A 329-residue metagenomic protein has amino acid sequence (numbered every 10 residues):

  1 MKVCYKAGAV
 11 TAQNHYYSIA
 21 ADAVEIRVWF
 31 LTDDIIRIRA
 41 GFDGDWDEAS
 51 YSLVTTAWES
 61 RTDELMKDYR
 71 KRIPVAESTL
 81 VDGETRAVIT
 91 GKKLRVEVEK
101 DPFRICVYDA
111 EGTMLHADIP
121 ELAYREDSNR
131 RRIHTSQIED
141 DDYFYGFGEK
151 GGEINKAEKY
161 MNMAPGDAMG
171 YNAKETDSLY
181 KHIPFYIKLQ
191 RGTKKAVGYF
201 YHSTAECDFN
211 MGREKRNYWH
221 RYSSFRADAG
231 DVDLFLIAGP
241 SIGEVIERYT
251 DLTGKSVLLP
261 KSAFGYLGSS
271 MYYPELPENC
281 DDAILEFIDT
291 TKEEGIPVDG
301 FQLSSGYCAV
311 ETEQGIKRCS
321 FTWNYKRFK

Functional and structural regions predicted by a protein language model:
M1-A263, L267-M271, L276-D289, L303 (+1 more regions): N-terminal accessory segment at the very beginning of proteins
V54, R61-D63, P297-K329: Aromatic- and carboxylate-enriched substrate-binding clefts and catalytic-loop regions of carbohydrate-active enzymes
K255, T290-P297, Y307: Glycine-rich, acidic and aromatic/proline-enriched surface loops and short helix-turn segments that act as binding
P260-S262, E294-D299: Loop/turn elements at helix/coil->beta-strand transitions in domains of secreted/extracellular proteins
